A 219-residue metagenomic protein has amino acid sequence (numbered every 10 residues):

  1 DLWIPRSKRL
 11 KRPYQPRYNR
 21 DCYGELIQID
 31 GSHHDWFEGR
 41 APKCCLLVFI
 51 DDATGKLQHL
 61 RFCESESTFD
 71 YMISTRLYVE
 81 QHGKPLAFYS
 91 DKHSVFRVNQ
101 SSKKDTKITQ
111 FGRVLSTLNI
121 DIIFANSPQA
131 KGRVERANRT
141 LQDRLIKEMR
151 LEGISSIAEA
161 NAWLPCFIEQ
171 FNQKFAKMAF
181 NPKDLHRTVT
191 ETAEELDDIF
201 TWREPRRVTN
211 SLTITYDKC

Functional and structural regions predicted by a protein language model:
D1-D35, Q100, T106-T109, D184-T192: Basic, flexible linker segments flanking DNA-binding modules in nucleic acid-interacting mobile-element proteins
D1-W3, N119, F175: Glycine-centered loop/turn motif at secondary-structure junctions
R17-N19, Y78-E80, E204-R206: A general structural signal for short secondary-structure junctions and capping/turn motifs
C22-L46, D52-E159: RNase H-like DDE/DDD metal-dependent nuclease/strand-transfer catalytic core used by mobile genetic elements
D51-D52, T215: Short, acidic, Ser/Thr-enriched surface-loop or helix-capping motifs
D143-I146, R150, I154, P165-F180: Short helix-capping and hinge/turn segments at secondary-structure transitions, especially at repeat and domain
I168-C219: C-terminal, beta-rich DNA-binding module of retroviral/retroelements integrases
